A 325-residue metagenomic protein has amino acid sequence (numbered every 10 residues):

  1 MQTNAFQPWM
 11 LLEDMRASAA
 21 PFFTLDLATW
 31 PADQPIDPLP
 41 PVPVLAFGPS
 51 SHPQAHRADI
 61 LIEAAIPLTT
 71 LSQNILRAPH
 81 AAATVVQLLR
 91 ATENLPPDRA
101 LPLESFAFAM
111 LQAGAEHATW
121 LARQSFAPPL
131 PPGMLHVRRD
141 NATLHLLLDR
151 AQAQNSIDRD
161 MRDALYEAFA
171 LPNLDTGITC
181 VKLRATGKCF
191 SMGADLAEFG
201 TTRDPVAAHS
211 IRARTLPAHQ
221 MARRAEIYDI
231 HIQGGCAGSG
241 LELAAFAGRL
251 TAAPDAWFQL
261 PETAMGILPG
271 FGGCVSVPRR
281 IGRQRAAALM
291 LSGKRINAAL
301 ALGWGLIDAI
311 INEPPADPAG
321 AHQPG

Functional and structural regions predicted by a protein language model:
M1-D37, W120-T186, H322-G325: Conserved CoA-thioester-binding segment of acyl-CoA-metabolizing enzymes
T3-A65, S72, P217-M265, R295: Glycine-rich beta-to-alpha active-site loop
P53, A185-A218: Glycine- (often His-adjacent) and acidic-residue-rich active-site loop that binds/positions the CoA thioester
L68-F126, G272-W304, D308, P314-G325: Crotonase-superfamily enoyl-CoA hydratase/isomerase domain that binds and transforms CoA-thioester intermediates
T84, D160, A164, A213 (+1 more regions): Charged catalytic carboxylate motif
V85, L183, L243-A245, A301: Hydrophobic/aromatic residues within transmembrane alpha-helices of multi-pass small-molecule transporters
Q87, K188-S191, A237: Short, active-site-adjacent cap segments at secondary-structure transitions
I178-V181, C189, I227, E242 (+2 more regions): A structural signal for the main folded, soluble domain(s) of proteins
